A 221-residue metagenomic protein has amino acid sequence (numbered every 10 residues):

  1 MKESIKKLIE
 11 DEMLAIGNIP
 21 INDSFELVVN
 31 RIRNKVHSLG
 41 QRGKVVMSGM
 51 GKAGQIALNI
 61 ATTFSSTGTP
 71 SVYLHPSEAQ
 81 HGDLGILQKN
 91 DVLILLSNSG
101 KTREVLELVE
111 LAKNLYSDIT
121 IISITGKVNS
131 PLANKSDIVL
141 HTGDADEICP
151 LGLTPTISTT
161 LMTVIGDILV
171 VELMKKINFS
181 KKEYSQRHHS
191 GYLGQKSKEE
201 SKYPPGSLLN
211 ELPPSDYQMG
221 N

Functional and structural regions predicted by a protein language model:
M1-H37, Q41-G43: An N-terminal, well-structured beta->alpha segment
P20, H75, S180, P204-L208 (+1 more regions): Short, solvent-exposed coil/turn linker segments
F25, S48, N221: Glycine-rich adenosine-cofactor-binding loop
N34-K44, K113-T120, S197-L209, S215: Intrinsically disordered, low-complexity coil segments
K44-I177: Glycine-rich phosphate-binding loops that contact phosphosugars or nucleotide phosphates
N134, I148, M174-P214: Internal, active-site/partner-interface "lid" segment
P214-N221: Alpha-helical transmembrane segments of multi-pass membrane transport proteins
